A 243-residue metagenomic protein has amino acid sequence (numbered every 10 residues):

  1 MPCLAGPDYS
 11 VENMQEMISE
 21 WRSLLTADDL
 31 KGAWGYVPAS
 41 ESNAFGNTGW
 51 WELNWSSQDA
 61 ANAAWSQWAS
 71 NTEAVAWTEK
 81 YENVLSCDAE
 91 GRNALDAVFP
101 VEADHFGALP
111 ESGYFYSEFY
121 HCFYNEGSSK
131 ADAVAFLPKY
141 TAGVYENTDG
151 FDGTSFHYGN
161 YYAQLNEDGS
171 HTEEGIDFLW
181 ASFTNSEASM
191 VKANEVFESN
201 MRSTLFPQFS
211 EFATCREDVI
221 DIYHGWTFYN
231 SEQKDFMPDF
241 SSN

Functional and structural regions predicted by a protein language model:
M1-N243: Short S/T/G/P-rich N-terminal loop/turn motif that feeds into the first structured element of a domain
